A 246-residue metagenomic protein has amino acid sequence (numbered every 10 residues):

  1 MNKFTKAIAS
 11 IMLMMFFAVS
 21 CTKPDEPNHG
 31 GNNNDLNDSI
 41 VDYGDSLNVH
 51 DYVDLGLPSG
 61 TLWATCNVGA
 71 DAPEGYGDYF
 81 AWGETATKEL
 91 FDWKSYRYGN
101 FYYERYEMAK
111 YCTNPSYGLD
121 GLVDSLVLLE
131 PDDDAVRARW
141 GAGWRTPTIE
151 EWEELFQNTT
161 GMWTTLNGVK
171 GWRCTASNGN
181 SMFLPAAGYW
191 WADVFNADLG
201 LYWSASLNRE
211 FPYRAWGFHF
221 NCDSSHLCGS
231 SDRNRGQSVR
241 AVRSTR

Functional and structural regions predicted by a protein language model:
M1-A9: Bacterial N-terminal signal peptides that target proteins for export
I11-M14: Short, low-complexity S/T/E/D/G/P-rich linear segments that nucleate or cap local secondary structure
F17-S20: C-terminal motif of bacterial Sec signal peptides marking the signal peptidase cleavage site
T22-D25: Bacterial signal peptide processing site
H29-N34: Intrinsically disordered, low-complexity regions enriched in glycine and serine
D35-R246: Conserved positions within compact, well-structured domain cores
